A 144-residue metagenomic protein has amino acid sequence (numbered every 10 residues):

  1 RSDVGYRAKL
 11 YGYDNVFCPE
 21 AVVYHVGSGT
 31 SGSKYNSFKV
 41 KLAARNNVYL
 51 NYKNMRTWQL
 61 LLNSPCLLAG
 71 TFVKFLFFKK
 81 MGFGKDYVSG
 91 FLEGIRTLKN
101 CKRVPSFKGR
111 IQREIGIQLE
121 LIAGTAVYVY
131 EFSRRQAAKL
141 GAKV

Functional and structural regions predicted by a protein language model:
R1-V22: A short, conserved alpha-helix in the catalytic core of glycosyltransferases
V22-Y24, L67: Positions that flank functional sites
Y24-R45, L76-D86: Nucleotide-sugar-dependent glycosyltransferase catalytic core
L50-N51, G94: Short alpha-helical functional segments enriched in proximate histidine and acidic residues
N54: Extracellular glycan-interaction patches encoded by glycine-rich segments
L60-V144: Non-catalytic, C-terminal membrane-associated alpha-helical segments of glycosyltransferases
